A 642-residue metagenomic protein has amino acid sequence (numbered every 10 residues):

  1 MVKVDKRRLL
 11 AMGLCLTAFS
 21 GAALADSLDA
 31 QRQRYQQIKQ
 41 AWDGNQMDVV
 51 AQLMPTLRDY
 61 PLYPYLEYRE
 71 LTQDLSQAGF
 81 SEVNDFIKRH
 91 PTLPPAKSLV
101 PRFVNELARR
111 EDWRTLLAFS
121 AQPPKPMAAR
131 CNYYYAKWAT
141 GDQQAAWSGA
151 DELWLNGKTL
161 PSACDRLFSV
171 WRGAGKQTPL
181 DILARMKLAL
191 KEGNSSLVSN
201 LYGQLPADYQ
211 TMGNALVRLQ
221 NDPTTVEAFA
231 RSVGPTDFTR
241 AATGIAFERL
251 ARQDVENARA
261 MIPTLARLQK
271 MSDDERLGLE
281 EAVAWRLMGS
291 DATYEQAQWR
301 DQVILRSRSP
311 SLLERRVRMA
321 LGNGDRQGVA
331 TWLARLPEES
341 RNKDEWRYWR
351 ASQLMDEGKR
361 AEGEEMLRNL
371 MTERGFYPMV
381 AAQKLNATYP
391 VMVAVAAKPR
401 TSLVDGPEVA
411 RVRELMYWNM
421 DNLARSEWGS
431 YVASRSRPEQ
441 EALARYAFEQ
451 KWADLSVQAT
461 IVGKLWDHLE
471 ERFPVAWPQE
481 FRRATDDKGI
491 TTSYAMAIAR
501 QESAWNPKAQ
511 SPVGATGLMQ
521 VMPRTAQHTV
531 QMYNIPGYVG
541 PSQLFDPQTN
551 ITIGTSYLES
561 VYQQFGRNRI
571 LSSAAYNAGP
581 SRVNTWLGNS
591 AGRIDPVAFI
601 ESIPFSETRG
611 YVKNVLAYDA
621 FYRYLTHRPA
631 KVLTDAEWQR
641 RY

Functional and structural regions predicted by a protein language model:
V2-A11: Bacterial N-terminal signal peptides that target proteins for export
A18-A22: N-terminal signal peptide c-region/cleavage motif recognized by signal peptidases
D26-R34, Q46, R58-Y65, Q77-A78 (+19 more regions): Generic helix N-cap/helix-start motif at coil->alpha-helix transitions
Q40, R69, Q73, E106 (+8 more regions): Residue-level signature for tetratricopeptide repeat
G44, Q73, Q77, E106 (+8 more regions): Structural motif corresponding to the intra-repeat A-B loop/turn of tetratricopeptide repeats
V49-L53, G79-R89, W113-Q122, Q144-N156 (+13 more regions): Alpha-helical repeat scaffolds
Y68, R267, R300, L305 (+4 more regions): Catalytic glycan-binding domains that act on GlcNAc-containing polysaccharides
E70-T72, I87-P91, V100-N105, E280-D291 (+1 more regions): Alpha-helical adaptor scaffolds
